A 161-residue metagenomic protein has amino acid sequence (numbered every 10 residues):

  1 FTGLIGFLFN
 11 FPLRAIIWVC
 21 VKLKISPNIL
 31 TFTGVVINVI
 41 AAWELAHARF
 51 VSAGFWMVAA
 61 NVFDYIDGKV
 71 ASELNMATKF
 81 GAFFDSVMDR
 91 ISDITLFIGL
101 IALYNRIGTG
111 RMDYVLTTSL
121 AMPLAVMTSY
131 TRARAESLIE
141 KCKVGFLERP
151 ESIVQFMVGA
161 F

Functional and structural regions predicted by a protein language model:
F1-F55, N61, L96-F161: Hydrophobic alpha-helical transmembrane segments
R14, D67-A71, N75-D89, C142-L147: Juxtamembrane helix-capping/reentrant segments at transmembrane boundaries
L23, V87-I94: Loop-to-transmembrane-helix entry motif
F50-S72, M76: Hydrophobic/aromatic-rich structural module bridging two neighboring secondary-structure elements via a short loop
A60, A82-S86, T95: Solvent-exposed, well-ordered amphipathic alpha-helical segments that flank/support binding or catalytic loops
